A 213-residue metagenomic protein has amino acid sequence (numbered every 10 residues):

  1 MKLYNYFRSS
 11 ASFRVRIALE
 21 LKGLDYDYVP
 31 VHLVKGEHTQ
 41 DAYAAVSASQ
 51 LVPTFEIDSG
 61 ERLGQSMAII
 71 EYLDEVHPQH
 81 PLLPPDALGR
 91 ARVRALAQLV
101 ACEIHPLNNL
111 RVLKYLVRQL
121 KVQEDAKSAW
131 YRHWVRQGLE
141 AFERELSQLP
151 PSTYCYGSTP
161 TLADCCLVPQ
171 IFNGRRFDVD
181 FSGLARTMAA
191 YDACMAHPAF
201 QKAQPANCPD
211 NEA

Functional and structural regions predicted by a protein language model:
M1-A126: GST-like domain detector, emphasizing the conserved glutathione-binding G-site in the N-terminal thioredoxin-like
F13, G36, Y191, N211-E212: Generic structural signal for helix capping and beta-alpha/helix-loop junctions
L33-V34, M188, C208: Conserved beta-strand edge residues that scaffold enzyme active sites
A45, A196, P205: Phosphate-coordinating loops and pocket residues in cytosolic domains that bind phosphorylated ligands
V100-A196: GST-like fold's C-terminal all-alpha helical module
F200-A213: Terminal-tail/helix-coil boundary detector
